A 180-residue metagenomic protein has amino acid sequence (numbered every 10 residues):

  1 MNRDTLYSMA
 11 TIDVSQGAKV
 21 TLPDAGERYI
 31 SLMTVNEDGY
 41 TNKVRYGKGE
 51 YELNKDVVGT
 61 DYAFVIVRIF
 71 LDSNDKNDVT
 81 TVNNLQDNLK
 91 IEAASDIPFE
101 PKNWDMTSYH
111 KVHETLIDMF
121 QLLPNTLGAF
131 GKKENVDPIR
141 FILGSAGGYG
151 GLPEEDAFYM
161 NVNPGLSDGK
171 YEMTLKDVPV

Functional and structural regions predicted by a protein language model:
M1-V180: A compositional/structural signature for long, glycine/proline-rich flexible linkers and loops on extracytoplasmic
